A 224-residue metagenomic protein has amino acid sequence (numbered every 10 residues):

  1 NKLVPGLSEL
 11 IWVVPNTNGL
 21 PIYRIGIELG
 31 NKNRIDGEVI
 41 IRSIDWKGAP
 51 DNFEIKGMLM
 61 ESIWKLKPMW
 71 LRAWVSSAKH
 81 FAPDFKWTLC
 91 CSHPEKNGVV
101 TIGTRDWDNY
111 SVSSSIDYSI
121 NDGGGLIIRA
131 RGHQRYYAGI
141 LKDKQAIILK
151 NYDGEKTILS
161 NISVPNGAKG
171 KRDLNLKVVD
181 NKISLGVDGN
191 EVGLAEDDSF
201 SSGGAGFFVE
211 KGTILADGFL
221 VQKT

Functional and structural regions predicted by a protein language model:
N1-T224: Extracellular glycan-recognition regions
